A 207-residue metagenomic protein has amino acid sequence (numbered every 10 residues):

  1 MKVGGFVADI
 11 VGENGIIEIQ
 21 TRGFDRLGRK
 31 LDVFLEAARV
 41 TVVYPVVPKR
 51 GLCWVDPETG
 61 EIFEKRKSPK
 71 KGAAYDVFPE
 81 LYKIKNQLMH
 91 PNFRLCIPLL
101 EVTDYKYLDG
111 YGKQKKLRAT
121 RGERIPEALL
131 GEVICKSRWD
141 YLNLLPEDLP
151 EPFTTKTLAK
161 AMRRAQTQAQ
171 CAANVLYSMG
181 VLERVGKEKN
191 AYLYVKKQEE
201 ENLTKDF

Functional and structural regions predicted by a protein language model:
A8-G23, L27, F34, V42: Conserved catalytic cores of phosphodiester-cleaving nucleases, focusing on short active-site segments
G23-R39, K70-K85: Short, charged, amphipathic alpha-helix that recurs within catalytic cores of restriction-modification and other
E64-I134: Long, low-complexity, charged/polar intrinsically disordered regions in eukaryotic proteins
K136-L149: Positively charged, polyanion-binding regions of nucleic-acid-associated proteins
L149-M162: Short acidic, hydrophobic short linear motifs in intrinsically disordered regions
R164-S178: Short amphipathic alpha-helical interaction segments
Y177-E188: A short, conserved structural fragment
K187-F207: Short, cationic-aromatic polyanion-contact patches
